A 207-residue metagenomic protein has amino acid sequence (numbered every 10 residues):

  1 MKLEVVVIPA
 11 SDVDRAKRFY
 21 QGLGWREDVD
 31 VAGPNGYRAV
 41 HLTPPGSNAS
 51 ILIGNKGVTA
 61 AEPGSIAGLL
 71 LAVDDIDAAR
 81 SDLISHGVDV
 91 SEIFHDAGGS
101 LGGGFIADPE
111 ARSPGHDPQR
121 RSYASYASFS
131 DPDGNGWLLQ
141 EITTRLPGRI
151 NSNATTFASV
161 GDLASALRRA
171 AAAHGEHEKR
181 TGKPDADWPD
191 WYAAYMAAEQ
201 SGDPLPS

Functional and structural regions predicted by a protein language model:
M1-K17, A67-L69, Q140-A154: N-terminal beta-strand motif that seeds the catalytic metal site of vicinal oxygen chelate
M1-K2, A60-I66, R120-R121: Short glycine-enriched loop/turn motifs at secondary-structure junctions
V7-S50, A78, S85: Core segments of cupin and vicinal oxygen chelate
D30-V31, H41, L71, R80-T155: Vicinal oxygen chelate
N55-I84: Helix-adjacent hinge/juxtasegments
L138, D190-E199: Extracellular/lumenal glycan-associated surfaces
S152-G175: Compositionally biased, intrinsically disordered low-complexity regions enriched for acidic
E176-A186: Charged, low-complexity interaction regions
